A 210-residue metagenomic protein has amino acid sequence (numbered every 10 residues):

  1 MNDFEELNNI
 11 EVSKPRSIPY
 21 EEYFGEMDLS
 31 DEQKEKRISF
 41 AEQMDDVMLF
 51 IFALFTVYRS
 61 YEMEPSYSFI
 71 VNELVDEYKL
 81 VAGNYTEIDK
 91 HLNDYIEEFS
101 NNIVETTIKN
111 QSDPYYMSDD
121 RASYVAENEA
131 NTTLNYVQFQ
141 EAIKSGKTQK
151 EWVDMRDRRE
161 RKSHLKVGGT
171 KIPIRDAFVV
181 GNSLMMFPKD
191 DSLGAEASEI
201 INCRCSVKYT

Functional and structural regions predicted by a protein language model:
M1-E141, S145, Y209-T210: N-terminal leader/targeting and assembly helices and adjacent pre-domain segments
D120-T210: Acidic, glycine-rich two-metal-ion catalytic cores of nucleic acid-processing enzymes
